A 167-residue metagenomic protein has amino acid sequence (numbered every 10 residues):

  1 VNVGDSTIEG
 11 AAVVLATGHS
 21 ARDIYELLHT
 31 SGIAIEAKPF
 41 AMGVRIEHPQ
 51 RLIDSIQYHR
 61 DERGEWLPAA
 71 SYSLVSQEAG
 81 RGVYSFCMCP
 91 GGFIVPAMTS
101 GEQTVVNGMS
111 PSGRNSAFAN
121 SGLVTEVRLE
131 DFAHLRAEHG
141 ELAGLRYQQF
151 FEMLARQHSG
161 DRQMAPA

Functional and structural regions predicted by a protein language model:
V1-A167: Residues forming the flavin
